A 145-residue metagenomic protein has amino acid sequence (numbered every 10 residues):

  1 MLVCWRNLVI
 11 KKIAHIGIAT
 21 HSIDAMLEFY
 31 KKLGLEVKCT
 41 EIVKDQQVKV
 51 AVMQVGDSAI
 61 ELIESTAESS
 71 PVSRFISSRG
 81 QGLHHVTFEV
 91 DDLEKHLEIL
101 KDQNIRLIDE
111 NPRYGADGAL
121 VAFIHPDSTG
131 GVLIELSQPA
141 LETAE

Functional and structural regions predicted by a protein language model:
L2-L27, Q81-V90, A140-E145: N-terminal beta-strand motif that seeds the catalytic metal site of vicinal oxygen chelate
C4-W5, A51-V52, G56, I60 (+2 more regions): Vicinal oxygen chelate
I10-A14, D24, L33-Q47, T66-H84 (+1 more regions): A cross-kingdom feature marking solvent-exposed beta-strand/loop segments within repeated, beta-rich binding/scaffold
I13, T20, Y30, M53 (+5 more regions): Short, structured motif recognition centered on aromatic/hydrophobic residues
M26-F29, H96-L100: Hydrophobic side chains in well-ordered alpha-helices
K44-V50, E89-D92: Generic detector of contiguous secondary-structure segments
G56-I60, A67-S69, L93: Short, charged/polar surface micro-motifs in flexible loops or helix N-caps
R79-G80, L93-E98: Long, charged/polar, surface-exposed segments that mediate recognition or autoinhibition
